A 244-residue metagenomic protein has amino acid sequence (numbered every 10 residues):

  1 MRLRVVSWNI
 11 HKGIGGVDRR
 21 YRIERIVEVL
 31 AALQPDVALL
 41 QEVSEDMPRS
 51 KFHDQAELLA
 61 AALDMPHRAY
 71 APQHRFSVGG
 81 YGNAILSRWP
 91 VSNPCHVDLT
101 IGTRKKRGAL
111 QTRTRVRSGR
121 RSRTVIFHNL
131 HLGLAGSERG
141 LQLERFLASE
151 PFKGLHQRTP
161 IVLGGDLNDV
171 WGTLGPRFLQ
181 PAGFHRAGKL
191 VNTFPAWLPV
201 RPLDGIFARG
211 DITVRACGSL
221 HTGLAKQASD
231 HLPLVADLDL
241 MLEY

Functional and structural regions predicted by a protein language model:
M1-V37, A61-A62, P66-Y244: Active-site regions of metal-assisted phosphoester/phosphodiester hydrolases, unifying DNase/endonuclease modules
R20, R49-H53: Generic alpha-helical scaffold signal
Q41-R49: Active-site neighborhood of divalent metal-dependent phosphoester/pyrophosphate hydrolases
H53-D54, R201: A generic alpha-helix surface/boundary motif
